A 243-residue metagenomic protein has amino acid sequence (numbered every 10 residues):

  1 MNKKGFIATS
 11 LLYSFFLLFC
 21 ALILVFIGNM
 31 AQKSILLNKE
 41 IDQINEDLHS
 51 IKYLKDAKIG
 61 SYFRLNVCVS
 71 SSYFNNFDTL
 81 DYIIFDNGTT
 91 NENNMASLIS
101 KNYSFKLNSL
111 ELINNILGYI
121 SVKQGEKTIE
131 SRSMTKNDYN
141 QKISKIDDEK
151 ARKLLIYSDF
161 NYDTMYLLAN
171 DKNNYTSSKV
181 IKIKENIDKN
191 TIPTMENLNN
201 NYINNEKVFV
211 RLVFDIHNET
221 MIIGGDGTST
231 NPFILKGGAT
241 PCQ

Functional and structural regions predicted by a protein language model:
M1-N2, G224: Residue-level signal for helical boundary/lining positions with a hydrophobic bias
N2-L17: N-terminal Sec-pathway targeting helices
S14-F26: Sec-dependent N-terminal signal peptides of Gram-positive bacterial secreted proteins and lipoproteins
I23-L36: Membrane-interface motif at the C-terminal end of an N-terminal transmembrane signal
L36-Q243: Collagenous Gly-X-Y triple-helix signature in extracellular proteins
